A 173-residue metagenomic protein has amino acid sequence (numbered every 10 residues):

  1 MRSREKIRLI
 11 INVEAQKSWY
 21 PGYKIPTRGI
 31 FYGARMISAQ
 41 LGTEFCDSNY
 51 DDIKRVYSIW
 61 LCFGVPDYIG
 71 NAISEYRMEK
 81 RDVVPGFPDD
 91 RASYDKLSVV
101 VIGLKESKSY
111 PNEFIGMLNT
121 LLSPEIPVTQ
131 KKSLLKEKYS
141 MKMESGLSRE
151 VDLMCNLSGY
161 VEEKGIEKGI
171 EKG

Functional and structural regions predicted by a protein language model:
M1-K172: Elongated, amphipathic alpha-helical interaction scaffolds
